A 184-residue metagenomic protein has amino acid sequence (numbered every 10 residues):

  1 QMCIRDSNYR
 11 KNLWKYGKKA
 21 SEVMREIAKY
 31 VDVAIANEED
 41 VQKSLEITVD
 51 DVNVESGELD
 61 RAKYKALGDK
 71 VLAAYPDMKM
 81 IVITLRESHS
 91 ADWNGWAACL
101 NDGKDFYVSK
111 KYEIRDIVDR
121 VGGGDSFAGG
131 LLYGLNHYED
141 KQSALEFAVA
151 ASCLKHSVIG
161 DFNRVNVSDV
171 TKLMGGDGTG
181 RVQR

Functional and structural regions predicted by a protein language model:
M2-I4: Short, small-residue-biased leader/transition segments that mark boundaries at the very start of proteins
N8-N12, E39, R86: Active-site beta-loop-alpha junctions enriched in small/polar residues
L13-K19, I159: Short, solvent-exposed loop/turn segments at secondary-structure boundaries
G17-R25, A98: Charged helix-capping and loop-helix junction motifs
V31: An anion/phosphate-binding loop that grips the pyrophosphate of nucleotide cofactors and donors
V49-R184: Conserved phosphate-binding/catalytic region of the ribokinase-like
